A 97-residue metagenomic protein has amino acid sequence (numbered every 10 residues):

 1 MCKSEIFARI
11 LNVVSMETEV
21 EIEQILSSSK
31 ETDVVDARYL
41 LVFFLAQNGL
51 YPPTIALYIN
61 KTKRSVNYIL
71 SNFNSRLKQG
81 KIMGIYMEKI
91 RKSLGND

Functional and structural regions predicted by a protein language model:
L11, R76-D97: Short Lys/Arg-enriched helix C-cap and helix-to-coil transition segments that create basic nucleic-acid-contact patches
L11, Y51-P53: Helix-turn-helix DNA-binding elements, focusing on the entry/boundary residues of the two helices that contact DNA
M16-R38: Short, Lys/Arg-enriched anionic-surface-contact patches
V34-L50: Short, amphipathic alpha-helical "recognition" segments used to contact nucleic acids or chromatin
A46, L70, L77: DNA major-groove recognition helix of helix-turn-helix
T54-Y58: Short alpha-helical "recognition helix" segments of helix-turn-helix
K63-N67: Helix-turn-helix DNA-binding helix
